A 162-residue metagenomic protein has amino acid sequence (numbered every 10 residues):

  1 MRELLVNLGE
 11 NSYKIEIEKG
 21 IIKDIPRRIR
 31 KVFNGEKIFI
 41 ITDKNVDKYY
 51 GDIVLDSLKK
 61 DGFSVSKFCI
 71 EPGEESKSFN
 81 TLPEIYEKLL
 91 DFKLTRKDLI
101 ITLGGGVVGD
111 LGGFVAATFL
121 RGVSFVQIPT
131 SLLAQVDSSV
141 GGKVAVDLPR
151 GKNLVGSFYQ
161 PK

Functional and structural regions predicted by a protein language model:
M1-L99: ATP/NTP phosphate-donor binding region
L4-V6, I17, I41, V46 (+6 more regions): Hydrophobic aliphatic residue packing
Y13, Y50, F63, Y86 (+4 more regions): Aromatic side chains
K19, P72, L103-G105, G112 (+4 more regions): Short glycine-rich loop/turn motifs that provide flexible caps or phosphate-binding loops at active sites
Y50-D52, L111-G113, D137-S138: Short glycine-/acidic-enriched loop or helix-start segments at secondary-structure transitions that form or flank
F68-E74, R96-G104, I128-Q135, F158-P161: Short, surface-exposed, charge-dense and proline/glycine-enriched linear segments
K93-V115, F119-S131: A short, small-residue-rich loop immediately preceding and capping a beta-strand
A117-K162: A glycine/threonine-rich phosphate-anchoring loop and its flanking beta-alpha core in nucleotide/phosphate-binding
